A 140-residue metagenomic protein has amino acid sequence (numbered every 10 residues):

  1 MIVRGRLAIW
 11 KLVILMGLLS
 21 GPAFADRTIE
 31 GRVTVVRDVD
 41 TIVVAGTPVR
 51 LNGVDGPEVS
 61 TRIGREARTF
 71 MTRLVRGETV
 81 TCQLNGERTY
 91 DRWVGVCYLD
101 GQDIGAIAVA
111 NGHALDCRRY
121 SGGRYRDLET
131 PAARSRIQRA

Functional and structural regions predicted by a protein language model:
I2-A140: Small beta-barrel nucleic-acid-binding modules, primarily SNase/OB-fold domains and secondarily Tudor-like barrels
